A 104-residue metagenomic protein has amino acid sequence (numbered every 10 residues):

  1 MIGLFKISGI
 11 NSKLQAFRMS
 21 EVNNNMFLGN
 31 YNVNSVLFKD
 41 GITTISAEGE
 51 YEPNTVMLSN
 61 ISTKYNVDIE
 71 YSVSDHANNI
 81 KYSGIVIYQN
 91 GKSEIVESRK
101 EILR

Functional and structural regions predicted by a protein language model:
M1-S20: Short, extreme N-terminal segment that most often corresponds to the first beta-strand
S20-R104: Charged interaction segments
